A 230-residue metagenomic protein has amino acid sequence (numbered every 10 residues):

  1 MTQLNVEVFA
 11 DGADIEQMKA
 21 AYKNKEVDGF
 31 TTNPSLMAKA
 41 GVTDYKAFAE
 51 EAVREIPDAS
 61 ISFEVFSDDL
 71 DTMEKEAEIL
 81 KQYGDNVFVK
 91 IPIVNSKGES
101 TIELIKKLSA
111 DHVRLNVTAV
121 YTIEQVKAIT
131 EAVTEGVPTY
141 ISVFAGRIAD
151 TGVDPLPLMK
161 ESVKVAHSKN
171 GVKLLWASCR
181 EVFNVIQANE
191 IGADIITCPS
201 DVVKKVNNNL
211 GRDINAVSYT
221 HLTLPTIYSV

Functional and structural regions predicted by a protein language model:
V6-F9, D14-M18, N24, T32-T101: Active-site beta->alpha loop and helix N-cap motifs at the rims of alpha/beta catalytic domains
E7-F9, G29-T31, S60-S62, N86-K90 (+4 more regions): Structural preference for beta-strand elements that scaffold enzyme active sites
A13-I15, S35, E64-D68, P92-S96 (+4 more regions): Active-site beta-loop-alpha junctions enriched in small/polar residues
M18-A21, M73-L80, G98-L108, V126-T134 (+1 more regions): Distinct, well-ordered alpha-helical segments
K25, I56, G84, H112 (+2 more regions): A structural signal for short coil/turn segments at secondary-structure junctions
E51-S60, L108-D111, M159-K169: Alpha-helix-loop-beta-strand connector modules within alpha/beta enzyme cores
N116-S200, G211-S218: Catalytic alpha/beta core domains of metabolic enzymes, predominantly
H221-V230: Single conserved hydrophobic/aromatic residue that forms the stacking wall/gate of nucleotide- or nucleobase-binding
